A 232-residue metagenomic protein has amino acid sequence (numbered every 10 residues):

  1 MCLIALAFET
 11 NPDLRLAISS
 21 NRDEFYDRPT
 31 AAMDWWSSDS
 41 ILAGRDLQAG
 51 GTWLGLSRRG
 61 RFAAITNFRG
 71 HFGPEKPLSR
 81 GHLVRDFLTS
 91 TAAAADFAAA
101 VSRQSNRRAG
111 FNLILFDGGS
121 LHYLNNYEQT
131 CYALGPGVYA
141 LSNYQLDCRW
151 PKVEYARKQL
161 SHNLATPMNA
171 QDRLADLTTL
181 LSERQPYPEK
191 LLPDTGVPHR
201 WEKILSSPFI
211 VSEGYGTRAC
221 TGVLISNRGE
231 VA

Functional and structural regions predicted by a protein language model:
M1-A232: N-terminal nucleophile
